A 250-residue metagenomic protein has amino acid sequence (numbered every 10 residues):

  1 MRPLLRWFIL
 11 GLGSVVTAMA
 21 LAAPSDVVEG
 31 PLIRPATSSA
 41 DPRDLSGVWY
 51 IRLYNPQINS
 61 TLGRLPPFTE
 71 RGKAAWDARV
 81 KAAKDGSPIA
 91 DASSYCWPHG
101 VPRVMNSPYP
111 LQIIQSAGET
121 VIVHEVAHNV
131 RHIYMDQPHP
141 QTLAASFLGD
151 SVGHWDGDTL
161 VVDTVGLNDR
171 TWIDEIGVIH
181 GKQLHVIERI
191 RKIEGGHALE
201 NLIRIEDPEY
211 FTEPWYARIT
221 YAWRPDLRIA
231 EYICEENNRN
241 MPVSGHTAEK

Functional and structural regions predicted by a protein language model:
R2, L21-K250: PEST-like low-complexity, intrinsically disordered acidic/proline/serine-rich tracts that flank trafficking/processing
W7-A18: Bacterial N-terminal signal peptides
